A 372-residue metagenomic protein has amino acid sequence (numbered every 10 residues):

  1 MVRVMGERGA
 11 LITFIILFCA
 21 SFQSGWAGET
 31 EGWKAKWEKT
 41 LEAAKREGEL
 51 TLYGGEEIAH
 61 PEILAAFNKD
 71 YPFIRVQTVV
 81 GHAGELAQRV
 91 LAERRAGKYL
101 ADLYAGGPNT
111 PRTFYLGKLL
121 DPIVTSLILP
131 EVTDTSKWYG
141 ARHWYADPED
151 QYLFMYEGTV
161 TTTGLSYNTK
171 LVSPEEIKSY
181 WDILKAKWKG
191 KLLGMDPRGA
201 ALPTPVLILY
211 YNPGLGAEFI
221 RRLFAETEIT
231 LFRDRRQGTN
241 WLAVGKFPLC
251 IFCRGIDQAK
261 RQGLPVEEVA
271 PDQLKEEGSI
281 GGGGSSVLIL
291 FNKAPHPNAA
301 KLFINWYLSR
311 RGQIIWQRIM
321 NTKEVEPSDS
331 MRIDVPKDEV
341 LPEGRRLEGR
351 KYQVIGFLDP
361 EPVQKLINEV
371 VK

Functional and structural regions predicted by a protein language model:
A10-S21: Bacterial N-terminal signal peptides
G25-A27: Boundary at the C-terminal end of the N-terminal hydrophobic targeting segment
W33, L347-K372: Conserved C-terminal helix/tail region of periplasmic/extracytoplasmic solute-binding proteins
K34-K45, G55-R75, K260: Short, polar/charged alpha-helical segment
T51-A65, Q77-L91, Y99-K246: Extracytoplasmic ligand-binding site segments that recognize negatively charged/polar headgroups
T110-T113, P248-E267: A ligand-binding cleft/hinge motif common to bilobed small-molecule-binding domains
I220-A225, I229-F232, R236, L264-A294: Periplasmic-binding protein-like
S286-R350: Mature extracytoplasmic/periplasmic domains
